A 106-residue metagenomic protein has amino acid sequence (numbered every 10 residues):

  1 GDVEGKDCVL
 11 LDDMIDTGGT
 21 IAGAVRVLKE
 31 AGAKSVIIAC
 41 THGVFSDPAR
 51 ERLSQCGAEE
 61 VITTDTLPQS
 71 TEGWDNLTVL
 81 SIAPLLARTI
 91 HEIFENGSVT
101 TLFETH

Functional and structural regions predicted by a protein language model:
G1-H106: PRPP-associated nucleotide enzymes
